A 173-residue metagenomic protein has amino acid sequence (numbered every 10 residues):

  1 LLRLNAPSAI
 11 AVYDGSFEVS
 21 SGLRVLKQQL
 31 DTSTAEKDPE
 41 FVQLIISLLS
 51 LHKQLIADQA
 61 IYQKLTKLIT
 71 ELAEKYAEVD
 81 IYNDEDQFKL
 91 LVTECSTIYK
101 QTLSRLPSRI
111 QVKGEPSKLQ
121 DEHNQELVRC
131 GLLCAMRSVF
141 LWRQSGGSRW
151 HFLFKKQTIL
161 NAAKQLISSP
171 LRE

Functional and structural regions predicted by a protein language model:
L2-E85: Long amphipathic alpha-helical segments with strong coiled-coil/leucine-zipper propensity
R3, V25, T32, V42 (+7 more regions): Residue-level signal for well-ordered alpha-helical segments
E18-S21, V25, K64, L90 (+3 more regions): Exposed alpha-helical structural elements
Q43, S47-S50, Q54, K64-K67 (+6 more regions): Charged, amphipathic alpha-helical oligomerization/scaffolding segments
T70, A77, S117-D121, W150 (+1 more regions): Charge-rich, low-complexity amphipathic helices in intrinsically disordered tails/linkers adjacent to domains
A77-G147: Conserved binding-pocket/active-site segment within a compact domain
L127-E173: Alpha-helical oligomerization segments
